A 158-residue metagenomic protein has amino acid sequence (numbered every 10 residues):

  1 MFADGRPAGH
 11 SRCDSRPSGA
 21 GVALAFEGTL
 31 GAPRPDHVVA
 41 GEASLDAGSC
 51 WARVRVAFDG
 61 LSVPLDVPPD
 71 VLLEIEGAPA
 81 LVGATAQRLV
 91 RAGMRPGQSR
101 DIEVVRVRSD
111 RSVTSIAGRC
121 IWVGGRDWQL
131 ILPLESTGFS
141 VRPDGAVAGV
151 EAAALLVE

Functional and structural regions predicted by a protein language model:
M1-A3, G28-A32, V107-R108, G124-W128: Intrinsically disordered, low-complexity segments enriched in polar/charged residues with Gly/Pro, especially when
F2-P64, G145: N-terminal mature ectodomain segment of secretory-pathway/periplasmic proteins
L24-E27, S49-W51, G77-A80, A153-L156: Glycine-rich loops and low-complexity Gly/Arg-rich segments that provide flexible linkers or classic glycine-based
E42-A47, D127-V157: Gly/Pro-enriched, hydrophobic low-complexity segments that function as extracytoplasmic propeptides/linkers
D46-S136: Solvent-exposed helix/loop surface patches that form functional interfaces
